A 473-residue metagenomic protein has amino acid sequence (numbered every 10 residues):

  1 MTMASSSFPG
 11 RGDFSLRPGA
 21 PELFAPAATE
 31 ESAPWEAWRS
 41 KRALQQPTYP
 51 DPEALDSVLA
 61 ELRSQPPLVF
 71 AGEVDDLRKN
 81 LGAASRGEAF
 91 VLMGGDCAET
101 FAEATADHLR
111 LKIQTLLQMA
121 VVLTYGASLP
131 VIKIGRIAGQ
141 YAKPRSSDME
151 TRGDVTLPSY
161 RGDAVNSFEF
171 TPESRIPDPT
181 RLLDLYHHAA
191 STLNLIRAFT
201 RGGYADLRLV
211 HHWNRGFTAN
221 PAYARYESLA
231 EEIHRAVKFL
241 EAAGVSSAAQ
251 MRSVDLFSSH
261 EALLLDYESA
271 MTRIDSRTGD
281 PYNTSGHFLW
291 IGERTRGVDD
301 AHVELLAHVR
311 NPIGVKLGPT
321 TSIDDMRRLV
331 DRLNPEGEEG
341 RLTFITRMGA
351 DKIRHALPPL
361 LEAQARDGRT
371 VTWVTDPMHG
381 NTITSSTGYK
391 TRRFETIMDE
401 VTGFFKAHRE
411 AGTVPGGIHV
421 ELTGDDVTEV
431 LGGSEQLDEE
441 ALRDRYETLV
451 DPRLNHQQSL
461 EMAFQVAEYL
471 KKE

Functional and structural regions predicted by a protein language model:
M1-T2, V374: Intrinsic structural disorder
T2-N166: Long, contiguous, compositionally biased segments that the model treats as domain-scale units
D76-R78, D299-H302, L329, P358-L360: Glycine-rich, charged/polar anion/phosphate-binding loops that engage phosphate groups from diverse ligands
G87-E88, W373-T375: Short coil-to-beta-strand
A98-E99, E103-G349, R392, G417-H419 (+1 more regions): Active-site-facing alpha/beta catalytic cores
K143-S147, G216-N220, R328, H355-L357 (+2 more regions): Short acidic, glycine/serine/threonine-rich loops at helix termini
R341-W373, H379-T428: Non-transmembrane, aqueous-exposed alpha-helical and coiled segments at domain scale
G424-R443: Short glycine/proline-rich, acidic loop/turn segments that cap or connect secondary-structure elements
